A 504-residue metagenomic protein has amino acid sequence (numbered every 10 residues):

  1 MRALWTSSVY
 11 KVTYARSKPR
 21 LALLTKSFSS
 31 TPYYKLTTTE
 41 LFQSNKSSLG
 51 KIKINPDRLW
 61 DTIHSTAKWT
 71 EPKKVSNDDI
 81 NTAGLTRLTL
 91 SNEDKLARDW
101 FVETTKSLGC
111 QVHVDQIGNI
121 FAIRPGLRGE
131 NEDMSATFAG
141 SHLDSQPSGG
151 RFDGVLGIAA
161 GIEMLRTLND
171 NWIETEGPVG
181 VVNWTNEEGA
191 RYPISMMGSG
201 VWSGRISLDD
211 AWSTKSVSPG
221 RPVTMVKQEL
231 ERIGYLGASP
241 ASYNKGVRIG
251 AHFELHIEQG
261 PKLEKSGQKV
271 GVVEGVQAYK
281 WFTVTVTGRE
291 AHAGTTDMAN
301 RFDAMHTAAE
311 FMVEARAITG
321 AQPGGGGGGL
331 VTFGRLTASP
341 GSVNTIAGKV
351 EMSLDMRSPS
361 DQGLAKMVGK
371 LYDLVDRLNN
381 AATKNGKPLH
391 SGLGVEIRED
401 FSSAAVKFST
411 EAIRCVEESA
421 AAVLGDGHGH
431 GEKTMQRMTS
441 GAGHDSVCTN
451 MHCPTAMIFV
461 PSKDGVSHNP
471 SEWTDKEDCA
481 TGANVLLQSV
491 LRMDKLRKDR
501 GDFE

Functional and structural regions predicted by a protein language model:
T37, V102-E103, H292, T296-Q322 (+3 more regions): His/Asp/Glu-rich mid-to-C-terminal helical/loop segments that flank catalytic regions of hydrolases
F42-K46, K53-G149, L168: Acidic/His- and Gly-rich active-site-bordering loop/insert found across diverse amide/peptide-bond hydrolases
K51-D78, T137-S141, H256, G429-N484 (+1 more regions): Zn-dependent metallopeptidase/amidohydrolase metal-coordination segment
P72, P222-E274, M312-R316, G320 (+2 more regions): Active-site-adjacent substrate-binding region of metalloamidase/peptidase-like peptide-processing proteins
G84-T89, T332-G341, S353-P359, P388-I413 (+1 more regions): A short beta-alpha structural unit
V102-S107, Q111, D115, F121-T214 (+2 more regions): Active-site metal-coordination/substrate-binding segment of hydrolases, especially metallo-dependent peptidases
A139, S148-E188, K280-V286, T296-I318 (+3 more regions): Alpha-helical metal-binding/catalytic segments enriched in His/Glu/Asp
N186-E187, P193-Q362: Midchain, well-structured core segments that form catalytic/ion-binding scaffolds
